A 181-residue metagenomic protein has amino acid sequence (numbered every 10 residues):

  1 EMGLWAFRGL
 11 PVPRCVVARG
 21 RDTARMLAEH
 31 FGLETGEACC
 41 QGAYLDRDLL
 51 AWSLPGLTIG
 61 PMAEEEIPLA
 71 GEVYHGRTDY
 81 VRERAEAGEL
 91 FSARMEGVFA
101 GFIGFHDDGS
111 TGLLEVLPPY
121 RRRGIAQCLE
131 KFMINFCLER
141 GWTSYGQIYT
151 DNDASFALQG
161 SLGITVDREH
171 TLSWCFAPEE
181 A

Functional and structural regions predicted by a protein language model:
E1-P55, S173-W174: Acyl-donor-binding surface of acyltransferase catalytic domains
E1-R14, A100-L113, L117-P118: Conserved donor-binding loop and adjoining core beta-sheet/short helix segment in diverse acyl/aminoacyl transferases
M2-A6, R122-F136, D153-S161: Conserved acetyl-CoA-binding loop-helix of GNAT-fold acetyltransferases
G9-G20, C137-Y149, H170: Conserved GNAT acetyl-CoA-binding A-motif
D22-G32, Q127, T150-R168: Conserved active-site alpha-helix within GNAT-family acetyltransferase domains
L45-Y80: Short amphipathic alpha-helix that is part of the acyltransferase structural core
G88-G101: Conserved beta-hairpin
L117, R121, Y149: Residue-level recognition of the GNAT/N-acetyltransferase active site
